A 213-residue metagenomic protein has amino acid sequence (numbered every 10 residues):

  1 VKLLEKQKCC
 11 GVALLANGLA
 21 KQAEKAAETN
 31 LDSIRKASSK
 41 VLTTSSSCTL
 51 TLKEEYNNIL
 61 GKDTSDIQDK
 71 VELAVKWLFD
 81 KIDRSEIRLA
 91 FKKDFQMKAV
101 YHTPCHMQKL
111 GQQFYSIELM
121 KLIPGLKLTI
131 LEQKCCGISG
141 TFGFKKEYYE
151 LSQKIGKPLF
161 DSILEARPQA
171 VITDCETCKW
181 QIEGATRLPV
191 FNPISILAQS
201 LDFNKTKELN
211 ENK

Functional and structural regions predicted by a protein language model:
V1-K213: Iron-sulfur cluster-binding electron-transfer modules in prokaryotic oxidoreductases
